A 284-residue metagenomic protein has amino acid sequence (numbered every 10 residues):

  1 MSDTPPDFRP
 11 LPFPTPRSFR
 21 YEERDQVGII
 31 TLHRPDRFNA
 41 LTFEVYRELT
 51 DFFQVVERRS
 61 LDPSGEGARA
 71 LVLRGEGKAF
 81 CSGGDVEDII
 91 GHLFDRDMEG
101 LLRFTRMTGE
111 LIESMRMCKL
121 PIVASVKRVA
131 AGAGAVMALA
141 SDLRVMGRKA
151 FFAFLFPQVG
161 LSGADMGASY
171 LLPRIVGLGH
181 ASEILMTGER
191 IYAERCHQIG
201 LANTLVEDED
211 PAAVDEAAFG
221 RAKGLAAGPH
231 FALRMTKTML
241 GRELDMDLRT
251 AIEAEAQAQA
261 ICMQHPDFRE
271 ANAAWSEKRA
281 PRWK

Functional and structural regions predicted by a protein language model:
M1-E76, E113: Conserved CoA-thioester-binding segment of acyl-CoA-metabolizing enzymes
R58, G67, G75-L111, A130 (+2 more regions): Glycine- (often His-adjacent) and acidic-residue-rich active-site loop that binds/positions the CoA thioester
G83, L102-T105, G109, G132 (+4 more regions): Glycine-rich phosphate-binding loop at the start of an alpha helix
L111, M115, S125, A131-L185 (+1 more regions): CoA-thioester-processing core
V145-A150, A202-E253, A260-P266, A280-K284: C-terminal long alpha-helix characteristic of the crotonase
G188-R195: Acidic, divalent-metal-coordinating active-site segment for phosphoryl/phosphodiester hydrolysis, typified by short
